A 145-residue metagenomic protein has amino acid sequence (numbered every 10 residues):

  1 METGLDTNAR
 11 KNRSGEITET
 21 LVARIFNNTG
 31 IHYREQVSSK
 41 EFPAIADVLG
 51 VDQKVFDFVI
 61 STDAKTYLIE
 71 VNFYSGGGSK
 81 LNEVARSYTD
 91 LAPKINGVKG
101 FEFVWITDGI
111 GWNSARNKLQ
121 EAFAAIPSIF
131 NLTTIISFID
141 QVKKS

Functional and structural regions predicted by a protein language model:
M1-L5, T66-V71: Glycine-rich, often proline-containing surface loops adjacent to acidic residues and nearby aromatics that form
M1-N27: Interdomain/boundary linker segments immediately adjacent to catalytic/signaling cores
N8, N28-G50: A short acidic/basic microdomain associated with nuclease active sites
A23-E35, T62-K65: Secondary-structure boundary elements
V51-F56, D90: Alpha-helical scaffolding within the catalytic cores of extracellular/periplasmic polymer-degrading hydrolases
K54-L68: Active-site beta-strand-loop-beta-strand hairpin of nuclease catalytic cores that positions key catalytic residues
N72-N117, E121: Catalytic cores of nucleic-acid endonucleases
I106-S145: Domain-level recognition of nuclease-like catalytic cores that cleave nucleotide substrates
